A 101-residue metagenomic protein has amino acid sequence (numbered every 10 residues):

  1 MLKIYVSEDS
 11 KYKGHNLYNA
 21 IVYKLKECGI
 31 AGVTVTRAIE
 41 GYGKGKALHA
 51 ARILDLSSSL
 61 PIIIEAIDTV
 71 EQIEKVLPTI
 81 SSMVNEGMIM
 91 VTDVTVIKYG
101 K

Functional and structural regions predicted by a protein language model:
M1-K101: Positively charged, small/polar-rich N-terminal and surface patches that mediate targeting and assembly and bind
